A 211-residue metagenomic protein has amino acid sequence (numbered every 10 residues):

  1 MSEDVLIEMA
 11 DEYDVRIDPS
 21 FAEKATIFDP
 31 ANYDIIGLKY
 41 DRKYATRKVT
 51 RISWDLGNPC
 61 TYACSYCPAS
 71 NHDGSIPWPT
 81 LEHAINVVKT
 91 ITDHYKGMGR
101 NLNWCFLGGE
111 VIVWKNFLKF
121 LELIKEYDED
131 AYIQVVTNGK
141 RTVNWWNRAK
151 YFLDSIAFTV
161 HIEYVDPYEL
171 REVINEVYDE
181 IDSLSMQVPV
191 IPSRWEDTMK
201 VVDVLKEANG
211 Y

Functional and structural regions predicted by a protein language model:
S2-E3, M199-Y211: A C-terminal junction/extension of Radical SAM enzymes
S2-S53, Y95-M98: N-terminal [4Fe-4S]-dependent radical SAM core
Y13-P19, D29-Y44, C64-A69, F120-E126 (+1 more regions): Short charge-dense sequence patches
I35-N86: Canonical Radical SAM [4Fe-4S] cluster-binding loop centered on the CxxxCxxC motif and its immediate flanking residues
Y62, V113-W114: A short, basic/aromatic alpha-helical/loop segment that forms part of the nucleotidyl-sugar donor-binding site
V88-T92, G97-C105, W114-V204: Radical SAM/AdoMet-radical enzyme domain recognition
G108-G109: Active-site beta-strand/loop signature of hydrolases that rely on acidic residues for catalysis
